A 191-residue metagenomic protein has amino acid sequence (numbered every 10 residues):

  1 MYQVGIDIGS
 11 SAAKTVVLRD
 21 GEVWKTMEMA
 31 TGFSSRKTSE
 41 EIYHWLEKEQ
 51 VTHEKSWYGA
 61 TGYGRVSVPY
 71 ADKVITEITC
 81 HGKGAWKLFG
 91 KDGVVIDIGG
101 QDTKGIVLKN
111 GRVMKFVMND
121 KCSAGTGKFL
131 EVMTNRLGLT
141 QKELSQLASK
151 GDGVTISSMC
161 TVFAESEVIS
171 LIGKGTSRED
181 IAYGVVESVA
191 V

Functional and structural regions predicted by a protein language model:
Q3-D7, W57, G93-D97: Short glycine-aspartate micro-motif
Q3-H44, M114-F116, D120-K121: Short glycine-rich, Thr/Ser-proximal phosphate-binding strand/loop in the N-terminal lobe of ATP-dependent enzymes
D7-S11, Y63, I98-D102: A short acidic Gly-Thr/Ser loop motif
R19, E28-T31, E49-T79, V107 (+1 more regions): Short beta-strand-loop/turn "lid" adjacent to the catalytic site in phosphate-handling enzymes
P69-T79, K83-V94, I98-K104, L108-N119: Active-site phosphate-binding/coordination module
N110-G153, C160: Glycine-rich phosphate-binding loop plus the immediately following alpha-helix
S166-V191: Adenine-nucleotide phosphate-binding core of ATP-dependent small-molecule kinases
